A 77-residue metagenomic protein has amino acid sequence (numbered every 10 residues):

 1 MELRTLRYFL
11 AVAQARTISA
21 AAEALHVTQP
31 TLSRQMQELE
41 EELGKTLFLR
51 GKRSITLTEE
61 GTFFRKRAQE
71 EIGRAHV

Functional and structural regions predicted by a protein language model:
L6-A13, T58, R65: Hydrophobic residues on short alpha-helical segments
L10-T28, K52: Short helix-boundary/capping micro-motifs
A24-L25, M36, L43, F64: Core residues of bacterial helix-turn-helix
E40-L57: A short LG(V/I)-centered, amphipathic sequence patch enriched for acidic residue(s) preceding the LG motif
E60-G73: Short, solvent-exposed amphipathic helices
A75-V77: Conserved small/polar residues in nucleotide/adenosyl-binding loops
